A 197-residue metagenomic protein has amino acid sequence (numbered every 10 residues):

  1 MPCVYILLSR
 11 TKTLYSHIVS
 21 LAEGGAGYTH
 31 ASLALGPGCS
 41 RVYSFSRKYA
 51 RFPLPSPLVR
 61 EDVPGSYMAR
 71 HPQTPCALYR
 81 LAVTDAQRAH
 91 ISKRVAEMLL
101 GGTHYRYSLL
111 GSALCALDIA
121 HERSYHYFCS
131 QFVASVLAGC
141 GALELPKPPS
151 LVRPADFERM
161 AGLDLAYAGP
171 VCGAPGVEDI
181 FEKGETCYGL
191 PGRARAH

Functional and structural regions predicted by a protein language model:
M1-H197: Cysteine-nucleophile amide-bond enzymes
